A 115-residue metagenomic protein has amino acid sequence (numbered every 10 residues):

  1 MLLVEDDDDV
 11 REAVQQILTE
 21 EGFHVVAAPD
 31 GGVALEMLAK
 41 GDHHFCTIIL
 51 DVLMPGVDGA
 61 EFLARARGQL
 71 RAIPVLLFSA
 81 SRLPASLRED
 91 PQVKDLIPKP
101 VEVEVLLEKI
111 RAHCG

Functional and structural regions predicted by a protein language model:
E5: Conserved acidic carboxylate
D8-V26, V103, H113: Two-component/phosphorelay signaling modules centered on CheY-like receiver
A27-T47: Acidic, metal-coordinating helix/loop segments flanking the phosphotransfer/catalytic sites of two-component signaling
D51: Active-site residues of response regulator receiver
M54: Receiver (REC) domain active-site loop signature in two-component systems and cognate sites in sensor histidine kinases
L76-F78: Hydrophobic/aromatic residues positioned on beta-strands within the core alpha/beta folds
K99: A Lys-centered signature of the CheY-like receiver
